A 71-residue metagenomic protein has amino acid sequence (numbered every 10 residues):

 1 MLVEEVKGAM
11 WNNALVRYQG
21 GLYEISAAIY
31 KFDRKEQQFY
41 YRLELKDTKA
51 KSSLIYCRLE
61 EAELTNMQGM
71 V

Functional and structural regions predicted by a protein language model:
M1-N12: Mixed-charge, Lys/Arg-rich low-complexity intrinsically disordered regions
E4, Q38-Y40, Q68: Acidic, Ser/Pro/Thr-rich low-complexity regulatory regions and the short amphipathic helical interaction modules they
W11-N12, F32, K46, T65: Intrinsic-disorder/low-complexity regions
N12, E24-I25, E61: Intrinsically disordered, low-complexity, compositionally biased regions/tails
N12-N13, Q38: Short, surface-exposed beta-edge/turn micro-motifs
L22, S26-Y56: Basic/aromatic-rich interaction segments and small domains that mediate binding to polyanionic partners
D47-V71: Intrinsically disordered, low-complexity, charged/polar segments
